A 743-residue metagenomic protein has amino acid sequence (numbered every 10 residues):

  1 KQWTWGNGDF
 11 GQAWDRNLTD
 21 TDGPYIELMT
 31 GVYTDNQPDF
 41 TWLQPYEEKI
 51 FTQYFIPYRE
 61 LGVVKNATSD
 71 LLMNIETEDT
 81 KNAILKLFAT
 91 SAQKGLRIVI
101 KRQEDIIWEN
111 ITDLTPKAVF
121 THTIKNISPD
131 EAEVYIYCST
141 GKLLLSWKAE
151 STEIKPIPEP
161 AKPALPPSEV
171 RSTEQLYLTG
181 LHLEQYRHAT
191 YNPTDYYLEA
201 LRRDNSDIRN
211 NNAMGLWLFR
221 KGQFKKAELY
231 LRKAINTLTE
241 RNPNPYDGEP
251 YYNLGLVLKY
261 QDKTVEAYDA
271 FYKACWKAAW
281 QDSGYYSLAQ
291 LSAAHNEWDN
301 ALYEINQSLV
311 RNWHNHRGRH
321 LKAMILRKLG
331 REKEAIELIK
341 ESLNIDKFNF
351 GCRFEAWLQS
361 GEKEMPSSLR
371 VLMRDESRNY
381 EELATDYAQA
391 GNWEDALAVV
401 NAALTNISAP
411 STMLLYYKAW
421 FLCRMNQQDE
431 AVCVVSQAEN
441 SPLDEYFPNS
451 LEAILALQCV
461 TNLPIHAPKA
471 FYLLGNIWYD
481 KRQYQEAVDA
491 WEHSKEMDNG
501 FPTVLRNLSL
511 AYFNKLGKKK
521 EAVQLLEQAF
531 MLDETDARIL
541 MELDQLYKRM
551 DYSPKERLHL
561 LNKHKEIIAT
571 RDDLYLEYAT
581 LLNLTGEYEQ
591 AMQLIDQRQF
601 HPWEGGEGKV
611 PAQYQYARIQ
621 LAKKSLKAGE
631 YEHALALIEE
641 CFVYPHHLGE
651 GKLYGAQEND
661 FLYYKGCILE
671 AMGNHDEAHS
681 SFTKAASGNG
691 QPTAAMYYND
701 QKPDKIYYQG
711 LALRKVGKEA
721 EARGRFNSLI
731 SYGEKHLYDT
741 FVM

Functional and structural regions predicted by a protein language model:
K1-E48, I56: A contiguous, surface-exposed recognition patch within enzymatic or periplasmic domains that forms
V64-R171, N344, F348-F354, L358-S368 (+2 more regions): Long, contiguous interaction/recruitment modules in multidomain scaffold/adaptor proteins
E174-Q175, R209, E249, S283 (+12 more regions): Start-of-helix register in tetratricopeptide repeats
L181-H182, L216, L256, Q290 (+11 more regions): Residue-level recognition of tetratricopeptide repeat
P193, A227, A267, A301 (+10 more regions): Single-residue signature of alpha-solenoid repeat helices
Y197, L231, F271, I305 (+12 more regions): Hydrophobic/aromatic packing residues within the alpha-helices of TPR/SEL1-like helical repeat arrays
N205, T239, P245, A279 (+13 more regions): Short coil turns that delineate tetratricopeptide repeat
